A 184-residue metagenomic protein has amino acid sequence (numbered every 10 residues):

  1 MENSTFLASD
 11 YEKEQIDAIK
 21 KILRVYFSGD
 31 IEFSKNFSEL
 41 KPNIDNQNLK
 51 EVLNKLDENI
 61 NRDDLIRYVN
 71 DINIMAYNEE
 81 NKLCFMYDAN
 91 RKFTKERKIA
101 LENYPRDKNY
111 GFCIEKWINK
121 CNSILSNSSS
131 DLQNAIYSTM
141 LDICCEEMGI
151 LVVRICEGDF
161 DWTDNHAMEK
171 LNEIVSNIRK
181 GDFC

Functional and structural regions predicted by a protein language model:
M1-C184: Nucleic-acid endo/exonuclease domains
